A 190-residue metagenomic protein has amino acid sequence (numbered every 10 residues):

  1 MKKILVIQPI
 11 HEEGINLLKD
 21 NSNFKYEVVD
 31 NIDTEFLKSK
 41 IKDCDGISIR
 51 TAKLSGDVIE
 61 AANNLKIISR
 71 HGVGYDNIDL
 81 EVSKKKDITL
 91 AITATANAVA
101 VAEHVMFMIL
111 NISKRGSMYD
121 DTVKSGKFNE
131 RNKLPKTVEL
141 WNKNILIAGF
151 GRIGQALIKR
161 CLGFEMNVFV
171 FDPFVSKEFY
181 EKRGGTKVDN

Functional and structural regions predicted by a protein language model:
M1, L65, W141-N144: Phosphate-coordination loops involved in phosphoryl transfer and adenosine-cofactor binding
M1-C44, N167: N-terminal glycine-/charge-rich "phosphate-binding" loop or analogous flexible N-terminal tail
G14-N21, D57-A61, I78-K85, V175-R183: Short loop/helix-cap segments at secondary-structure boundaries that form the rim of catalytic
Y26-I32, I49-R50, S125-N132, E181-V188: Short gly/ser/thr-rich secondary-structure transition/capping motifs
E27, D45-K124: Phosphate/diphosphate ligand-binding glycine-rich loop within oxidoreductases
D33-L37, K53-V58, N190: Short acidic active-site motifs
K40-I41, I59-A62, L140: A short, aliphatic-rich alpha-helical micro-motif
K133-N190: Rossmann-like dinucleotide/phosphate-binding beta-alpha-beta segment
